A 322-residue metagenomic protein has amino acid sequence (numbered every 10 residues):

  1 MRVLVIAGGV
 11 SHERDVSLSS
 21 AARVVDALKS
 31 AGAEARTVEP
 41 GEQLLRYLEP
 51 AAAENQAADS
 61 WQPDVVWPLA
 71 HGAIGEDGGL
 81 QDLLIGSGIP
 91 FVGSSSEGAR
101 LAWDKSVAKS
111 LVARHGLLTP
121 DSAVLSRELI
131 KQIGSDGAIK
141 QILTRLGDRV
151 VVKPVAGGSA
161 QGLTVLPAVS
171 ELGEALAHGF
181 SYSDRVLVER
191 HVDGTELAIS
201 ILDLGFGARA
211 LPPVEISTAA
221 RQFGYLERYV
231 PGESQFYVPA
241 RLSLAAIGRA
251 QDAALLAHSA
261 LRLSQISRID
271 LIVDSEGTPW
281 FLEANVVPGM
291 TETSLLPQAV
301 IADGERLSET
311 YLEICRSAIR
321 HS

Functional and structural regions predicted by a protein language model:
M1-A7, L101-G194: Active-site nucleotide/adenylate-binding loops and adjacent lid/helix of ATP-dependent enzymes
M1-E97, L101-V107, S126-G137, Q141 (+1 more regions): ATP-binding N-terminal substructure of ATP-dependent carboxylate-amine bond-forming enzymes
A35, P90-F91, T119, V150 (+1 more regions): Hydrophobic beta-strand scaffold residues
T37-P40, L44, R190, A198 (+1 more regions): A short glycine-rich, hydrophobically flanked beta-strand micro-motif that places a catalytic Asp/Glu for divalent metal
G79-G86, F223-V230, V286: Short, flexible, mixed-charge acidic loops at enzyme active sites
T164-A245, R249-D252, T278-W280: Phosphate-binding site of ATP-dependent enzymes
S243-S322: ATP-dependent carboxylate activation and anion-phosphoryl transfer catalytic cores that bind Mg-ATP to form
